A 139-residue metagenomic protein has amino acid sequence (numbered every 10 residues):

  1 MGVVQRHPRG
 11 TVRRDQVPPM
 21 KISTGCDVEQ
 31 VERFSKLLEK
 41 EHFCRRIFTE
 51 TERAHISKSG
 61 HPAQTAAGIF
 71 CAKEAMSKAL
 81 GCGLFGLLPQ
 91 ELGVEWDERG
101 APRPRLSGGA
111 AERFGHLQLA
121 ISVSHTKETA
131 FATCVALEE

Functional and structural regions predicted by a protein language model:
R6: Cationic, low-complexity basic patches in intrinsically disordered or flexible, solvent-exposed regions
G10-E139: Core catalytic alpha/beta fold that binds nucleotide/phospho-ligands
